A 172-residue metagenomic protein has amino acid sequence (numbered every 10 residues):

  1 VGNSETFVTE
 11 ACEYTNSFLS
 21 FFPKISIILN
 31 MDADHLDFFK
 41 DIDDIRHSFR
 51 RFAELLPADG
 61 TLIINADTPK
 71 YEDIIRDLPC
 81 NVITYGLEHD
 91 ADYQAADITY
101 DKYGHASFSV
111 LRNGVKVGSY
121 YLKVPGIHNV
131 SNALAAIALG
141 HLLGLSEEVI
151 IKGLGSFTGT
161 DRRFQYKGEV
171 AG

Functional and structural regions predicted by a protein language model:
V1-N3: Conserved motor-coupling elements within RecA-like helicase/translocase cores
E5-Y14: Switch II (G3) loop of P-loop NTPases
Y14-F22: Switch II of P-loop NTPase G domains
P23, I27-G172: Acidic, Mg2+-coordinating active-site environments of NTP-dependent enzymes
